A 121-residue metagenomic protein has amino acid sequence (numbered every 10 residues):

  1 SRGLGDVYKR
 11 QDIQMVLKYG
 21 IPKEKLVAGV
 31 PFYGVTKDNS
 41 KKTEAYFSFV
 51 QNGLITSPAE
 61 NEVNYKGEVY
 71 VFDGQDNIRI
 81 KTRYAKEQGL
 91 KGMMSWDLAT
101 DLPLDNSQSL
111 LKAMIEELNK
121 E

Functional and structural regions predicted by a protein language model:
S1-Y8: Short, small-residue-biased leader/transition segments that mark boundaries at the very start of proteins
R2, V16-K18: Alpha-helical cap/lid subdomain in secreted, periplasmic, or secretory-pathway luminal O-acyl-processing enzymes
L4, V35, M93: Gly/Ser/Thr-rich helix-start
K9-M15: Short, well-ordered amphipathic alpha-helical segments that serve as non-catalytic structural scaffolds within diverse
V16, K23-Y84, L104, L110-E121: Glycan-binding loop/region signatures in secreted carbohydrate-active enzymes
I21-V27, Q88-M93: Loop/turn elements at helix/coil->beta-strand transitions in domains of secreted/extracellular proteins
V30, S95-L98: Conserved beta-strand positions
Q88-W96, N106, E117: C-terminal, charge/polar-rich interaction regions
